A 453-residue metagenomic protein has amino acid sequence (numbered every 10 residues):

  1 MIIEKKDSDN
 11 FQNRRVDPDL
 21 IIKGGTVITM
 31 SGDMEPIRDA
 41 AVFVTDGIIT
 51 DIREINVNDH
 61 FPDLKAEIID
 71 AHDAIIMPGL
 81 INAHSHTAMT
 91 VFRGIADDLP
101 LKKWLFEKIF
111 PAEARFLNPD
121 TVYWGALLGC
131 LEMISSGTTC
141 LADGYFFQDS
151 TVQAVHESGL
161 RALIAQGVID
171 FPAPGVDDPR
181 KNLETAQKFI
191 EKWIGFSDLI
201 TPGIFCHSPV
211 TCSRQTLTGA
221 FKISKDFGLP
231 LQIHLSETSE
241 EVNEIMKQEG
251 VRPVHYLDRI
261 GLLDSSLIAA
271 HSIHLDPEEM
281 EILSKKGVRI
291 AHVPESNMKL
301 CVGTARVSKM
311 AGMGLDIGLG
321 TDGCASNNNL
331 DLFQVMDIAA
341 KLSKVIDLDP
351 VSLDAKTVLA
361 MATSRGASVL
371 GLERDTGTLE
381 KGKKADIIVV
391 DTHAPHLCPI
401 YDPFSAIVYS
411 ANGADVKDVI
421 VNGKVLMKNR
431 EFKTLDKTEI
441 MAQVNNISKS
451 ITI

Functional and structural regions predicted by a protein language model:
M1-A40, T45-T50, F61, A362-I453: Active-site microenvironment of metallo-dependent hydrolases
D17-G24, H60-W104, L127, L131-S135: Replace "His-x-His-based motif
G25, V42, G47, D73 (+15 more regions): Divalent metal-coordination and catalytic microenvironments
V91-W124, R161-R180, S239-S266, K286-R289 (+2 more regions): Active-site gating loops and adjacent loop-to-helix segments of metal-dependent hydrolytic enzymes
R93-L160, N182-F196, Q443-I453: Alpha-helical scaffold segments that flank or form the walls of functional sites
A142-Y145, G203-G219, M298-L300, V369-G371: Active-site glycine- and acidic-residue-rich loops that bind and position anionic ligands or nucleotide-like cofactors
S150-I273, E278: Metal-coordinating catalytic core of metallo-dependent amide/deamination hydrolases
R259-S266, S308-A394, S410-N412: His/Asp/Glu-enriched, well-ordered alpha-helical/loop segment that forms or immediately abuts the divalent-metal
